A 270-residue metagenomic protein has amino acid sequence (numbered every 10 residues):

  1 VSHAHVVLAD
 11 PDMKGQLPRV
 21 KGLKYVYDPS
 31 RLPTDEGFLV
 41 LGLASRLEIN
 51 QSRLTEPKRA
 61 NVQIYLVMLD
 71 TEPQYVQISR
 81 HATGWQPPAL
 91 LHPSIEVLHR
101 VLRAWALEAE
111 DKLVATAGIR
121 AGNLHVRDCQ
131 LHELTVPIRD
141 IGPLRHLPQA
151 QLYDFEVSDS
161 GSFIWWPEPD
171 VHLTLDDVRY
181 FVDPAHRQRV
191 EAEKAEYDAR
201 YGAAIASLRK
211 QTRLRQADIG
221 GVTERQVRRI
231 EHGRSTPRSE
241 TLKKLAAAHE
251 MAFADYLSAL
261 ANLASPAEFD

Functional and structural regions predicted by a protein language model:
V1-D270: Motif-centric detector for short Cys/His coordination patterns
